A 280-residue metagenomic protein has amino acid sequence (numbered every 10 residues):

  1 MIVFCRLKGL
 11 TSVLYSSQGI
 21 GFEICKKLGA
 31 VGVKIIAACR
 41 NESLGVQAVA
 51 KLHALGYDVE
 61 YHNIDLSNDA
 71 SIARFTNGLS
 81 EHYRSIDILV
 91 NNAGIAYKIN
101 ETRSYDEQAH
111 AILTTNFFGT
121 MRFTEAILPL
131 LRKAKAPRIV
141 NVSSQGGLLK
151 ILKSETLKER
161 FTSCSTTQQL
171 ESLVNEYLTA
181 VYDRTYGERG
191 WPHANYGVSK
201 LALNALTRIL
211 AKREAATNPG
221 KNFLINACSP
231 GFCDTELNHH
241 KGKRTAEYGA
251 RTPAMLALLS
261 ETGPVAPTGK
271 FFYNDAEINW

Functional and structural regions predicted by a protein language model:
M1-I36: Canonical Rossmann dinucleotide-binding motif of NAD(H)/NADP(H)-dependent dehydrogenases/reductases, specifically
V31-Q47: Conserved glycine-rich Rossmann-like NAD(P)H-binding loop of the short-chain dehydrogenase/reductase
E42-S43, N63-R74, D106: The beta1-alpha1 cofactor-binding region of Rossmann-like NAD(H)/NADP(H)-dependent oxidoreductases
R74-N77, E81, Y97-T114: Active-site Tyr-X3-Lys motif and surrounding loop/helix of classical short-chain dehydrogenase/reductase
V90, F123-I127, L131, L203-T207 (+1 more regions): Hydrophobic positions on the long internal alpha-helix of Rossmann-like NAD(P)-dependent oxidoreductase domains
I95, T102-H110, R132-G220, S229-P230 (+1 more regions): Catalytic loop of short-chain dehydrogenase/reductase
A227-T235, H239-W280: C-terminal helical subdomain
